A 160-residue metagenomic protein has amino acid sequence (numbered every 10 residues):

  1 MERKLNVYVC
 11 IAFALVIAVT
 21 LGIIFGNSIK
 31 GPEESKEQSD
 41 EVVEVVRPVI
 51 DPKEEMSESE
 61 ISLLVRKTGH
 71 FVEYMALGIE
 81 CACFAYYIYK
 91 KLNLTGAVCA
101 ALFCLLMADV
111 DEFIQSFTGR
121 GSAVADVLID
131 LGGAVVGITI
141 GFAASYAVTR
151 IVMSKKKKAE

Functional and structural regions predicted by a protein language model:
E2-K4, I88-T95: Membrane-interface helix-boundary motifs at transmembrane edges
E2-M75: "…centered on the first transmembrane helix and the immediately adjacent amphipathic helix/loop
I11-A14, A97-L102, V127-L128: Hydrophobic alpha-helical transmembrane segments
V19-I24, G96-Q115: Small-polar-interrupted transmembrane alpha-helices in polytopic inner-membrane proteins
E73-I88, A134-V148: Membrane-interfacial alpha-helical segments at the cytosolic side of multi-pass membrane proteins
C99-L106, G132-I140: Hydrophobic faces of alpha-helical transmembrane segments in multi-pass integral membrane proteins
A108-G132: Interfacial helix-loop-helix junctions of multi-pass membrane proteins
K155-E160: Short, charged juxtamembrane terminal tails flanking transmembrane helices
